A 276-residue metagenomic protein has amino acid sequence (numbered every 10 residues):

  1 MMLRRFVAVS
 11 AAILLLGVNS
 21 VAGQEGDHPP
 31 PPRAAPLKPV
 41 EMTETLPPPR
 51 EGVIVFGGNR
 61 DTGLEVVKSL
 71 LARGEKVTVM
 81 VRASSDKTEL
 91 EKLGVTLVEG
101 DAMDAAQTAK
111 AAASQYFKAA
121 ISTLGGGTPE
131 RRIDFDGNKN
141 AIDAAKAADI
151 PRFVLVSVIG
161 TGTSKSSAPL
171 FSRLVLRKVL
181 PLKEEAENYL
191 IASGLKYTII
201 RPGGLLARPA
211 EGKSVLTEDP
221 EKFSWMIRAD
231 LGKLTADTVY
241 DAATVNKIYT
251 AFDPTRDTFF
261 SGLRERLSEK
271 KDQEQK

Functional and structural regions predicted by a protein language model:
M1-A8: Bacterial N-terminal signal peptides that target proteins for export
V9-G17: Bacterial N-terminal signal peptides
R33-E51, G58, A207-K276: Active-site-lining helix/loop region of Rossmann-like oxidoreductase modules
P48-E75: N-terminal Rossmann NAD(P)H-binding glycine-rich loop of SDR-like oxidoreductase domains
V53-I54, V79-A147, Y240: NAD(P)H-binding glycine-rich loop region in Rossmannoid oxidoreductase-like domains and their noncatalytic homologs
N59, A83, I159: Residues in the short beta-alpha loop(s) of Rossmann-like NAD(P)-binding domains
G126-T217: Glycine-/Pro-rich loop/turn segments that contact NAD(P) or position catalytic residues in Rossmann-like domains
